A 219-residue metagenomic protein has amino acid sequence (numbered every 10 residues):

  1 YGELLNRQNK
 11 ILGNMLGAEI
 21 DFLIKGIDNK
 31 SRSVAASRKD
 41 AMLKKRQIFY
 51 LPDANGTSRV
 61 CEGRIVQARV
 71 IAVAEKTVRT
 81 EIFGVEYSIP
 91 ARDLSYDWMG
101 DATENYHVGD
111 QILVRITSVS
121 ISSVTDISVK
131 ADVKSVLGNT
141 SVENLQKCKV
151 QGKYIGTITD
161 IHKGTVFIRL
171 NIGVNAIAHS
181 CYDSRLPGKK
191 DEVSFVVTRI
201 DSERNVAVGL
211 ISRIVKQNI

Functional and structural regions predicted by a protein language model:
Y1-I219: Single-stranded RNA-binding regions, centering on S1/OB-family and related RNA-binding modules
